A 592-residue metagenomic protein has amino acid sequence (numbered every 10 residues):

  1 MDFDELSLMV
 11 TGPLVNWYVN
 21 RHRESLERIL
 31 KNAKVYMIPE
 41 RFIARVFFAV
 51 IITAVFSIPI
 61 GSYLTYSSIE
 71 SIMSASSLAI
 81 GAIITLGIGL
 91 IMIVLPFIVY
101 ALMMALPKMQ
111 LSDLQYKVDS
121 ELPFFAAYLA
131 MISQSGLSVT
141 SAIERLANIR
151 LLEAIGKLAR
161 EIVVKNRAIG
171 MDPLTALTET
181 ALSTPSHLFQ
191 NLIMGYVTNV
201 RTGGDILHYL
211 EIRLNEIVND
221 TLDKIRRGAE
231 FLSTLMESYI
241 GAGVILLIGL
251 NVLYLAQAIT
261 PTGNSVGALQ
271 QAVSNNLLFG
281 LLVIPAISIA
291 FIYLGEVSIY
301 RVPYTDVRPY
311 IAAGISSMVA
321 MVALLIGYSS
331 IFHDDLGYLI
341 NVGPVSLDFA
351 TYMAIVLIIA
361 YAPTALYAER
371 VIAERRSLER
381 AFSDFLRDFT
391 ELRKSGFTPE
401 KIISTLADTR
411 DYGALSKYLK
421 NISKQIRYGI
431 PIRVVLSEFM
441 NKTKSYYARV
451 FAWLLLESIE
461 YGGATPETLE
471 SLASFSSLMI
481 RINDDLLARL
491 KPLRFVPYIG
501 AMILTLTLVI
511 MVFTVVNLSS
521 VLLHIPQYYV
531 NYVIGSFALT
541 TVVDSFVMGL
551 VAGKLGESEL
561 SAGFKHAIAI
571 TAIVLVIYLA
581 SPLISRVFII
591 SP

Functional and structural regions predicted by a protein language model:
M1-K34, A126-L146, M171-T180, H187-I225 (+5 more regions): Hydrophobic alpha-helical segments characteristic of transmembrane helices
M1-M37, I43, L278-G280, Y328-G343 (+6 more regions): Membrane-cytosol interface segments
V19-I69, E559: Helix-boundary and N-terminal cytosolic regulatory elements
L26, K31-K34, S67-M73, L222 (+5 more regions): Cytoplasmic membrane-interface regions of multi-pass membrane proteins
V46-Y66, I93-A101, D223-L294, A313-L324 (+3 more regions): Bilayer-spanning, highly hydrophobic alpha-helical transmembrane segments
L64-L86, L174-T184, L253-N275, D334-A350 (+3 more regions): Membrane-interfacial helix-loop-helix connectors in multipass membrane proteins
G81-L182, N191, G327-M440, R449-S458 (+3 more regions): Juxtamembrane/interface alpha-helical elements of multi-pass membrane proteins
D119, T305-S317, R380-E391, S395 (+1 more regions): Cytoplasmic juxtamembrane regions at transmembrane-helix boundaries
